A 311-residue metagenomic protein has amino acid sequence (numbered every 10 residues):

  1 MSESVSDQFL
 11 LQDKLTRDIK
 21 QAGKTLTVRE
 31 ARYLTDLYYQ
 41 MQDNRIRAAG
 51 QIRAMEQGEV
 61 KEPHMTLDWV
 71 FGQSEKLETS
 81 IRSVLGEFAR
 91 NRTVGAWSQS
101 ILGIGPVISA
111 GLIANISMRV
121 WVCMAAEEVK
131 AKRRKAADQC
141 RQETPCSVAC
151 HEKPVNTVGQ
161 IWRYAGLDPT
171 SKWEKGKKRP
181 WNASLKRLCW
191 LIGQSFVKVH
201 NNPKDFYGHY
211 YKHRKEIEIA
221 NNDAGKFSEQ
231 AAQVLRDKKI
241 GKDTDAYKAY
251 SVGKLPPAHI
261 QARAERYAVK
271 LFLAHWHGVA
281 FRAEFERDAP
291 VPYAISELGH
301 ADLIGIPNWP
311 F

Functional and structural regions predicted by a protein language model:
M1-F88: Long, charge-rich intrinsically disordered scaffolds of nucleic-acid metabolism proteins
A22, L26-R29, Y33-D36, W69 (+6 more regions): Conserved aromatic-histidine-acidic binding/catalytic patches
N44-A54, S83, K198, N202 (+1 more regions): Intrinsically disordered or highly flexible coil/loop and linker segments, enriched in small and charged/polar residues
Q73-M118, E152: Coiled-coil termination/hinge junctions
A114-A262, R266, H275, V279-R282: Phosphate-backbone recognition surface of nucleic-acid-processing proteins
R214-N222, A294-P307: Eukaryote-specific, cytoplasm-facing alpha-helical/coiled-coil scaffolding segments in long proteins
F281-D288, L303-F311: Acidic, metal-coordinating catalytic segment for phosphate/diphosphate chemistry, firing primarily on the Nudix
